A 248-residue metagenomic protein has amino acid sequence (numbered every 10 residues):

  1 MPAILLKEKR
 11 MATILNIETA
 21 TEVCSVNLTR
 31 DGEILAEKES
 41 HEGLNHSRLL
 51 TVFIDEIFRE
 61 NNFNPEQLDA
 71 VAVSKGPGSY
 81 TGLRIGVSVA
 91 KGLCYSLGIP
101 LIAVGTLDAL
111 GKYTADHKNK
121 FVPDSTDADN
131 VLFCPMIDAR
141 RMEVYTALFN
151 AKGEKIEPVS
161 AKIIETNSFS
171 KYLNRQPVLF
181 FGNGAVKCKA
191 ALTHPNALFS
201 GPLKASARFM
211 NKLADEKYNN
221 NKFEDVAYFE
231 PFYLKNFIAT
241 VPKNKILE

Functional and structural regions predicted by a protein language model:
L6-K75: N-terminal beta-alpha supersecondary unit
E8-R10, E33, P100-K204, Y233 (+2 more regions): Surface "functional belts" at beta-alpha junctions
H41-L49, Y80, R84, S88 (+2 more regions): Residues at secondary-structure transition points
I57-N61, S96, T114, A207-Y218: Stable alpha-helical structural segments in soluble proteins, enriched in small hydrophobic residues
A72-T106: DPxDG-like acidic metal-binding loop motif
S200-E248: Acyltransferase
